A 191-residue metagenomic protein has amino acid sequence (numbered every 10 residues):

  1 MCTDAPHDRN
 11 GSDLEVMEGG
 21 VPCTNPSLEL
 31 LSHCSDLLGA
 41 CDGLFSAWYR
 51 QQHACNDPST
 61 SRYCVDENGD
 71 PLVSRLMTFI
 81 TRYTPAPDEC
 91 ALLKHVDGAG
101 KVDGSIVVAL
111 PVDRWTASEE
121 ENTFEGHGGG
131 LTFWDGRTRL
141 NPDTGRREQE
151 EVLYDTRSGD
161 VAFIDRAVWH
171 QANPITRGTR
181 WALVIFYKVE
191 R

Functional and structural regions predicted by a protein language model:
M1-L72, A91: Non-heme Fe(II)/2-oxoglutarate
S46-A54, S59-R191: Catalytic core of non-heme Fe(II) oxygenases with the double-stranded beta-helix
